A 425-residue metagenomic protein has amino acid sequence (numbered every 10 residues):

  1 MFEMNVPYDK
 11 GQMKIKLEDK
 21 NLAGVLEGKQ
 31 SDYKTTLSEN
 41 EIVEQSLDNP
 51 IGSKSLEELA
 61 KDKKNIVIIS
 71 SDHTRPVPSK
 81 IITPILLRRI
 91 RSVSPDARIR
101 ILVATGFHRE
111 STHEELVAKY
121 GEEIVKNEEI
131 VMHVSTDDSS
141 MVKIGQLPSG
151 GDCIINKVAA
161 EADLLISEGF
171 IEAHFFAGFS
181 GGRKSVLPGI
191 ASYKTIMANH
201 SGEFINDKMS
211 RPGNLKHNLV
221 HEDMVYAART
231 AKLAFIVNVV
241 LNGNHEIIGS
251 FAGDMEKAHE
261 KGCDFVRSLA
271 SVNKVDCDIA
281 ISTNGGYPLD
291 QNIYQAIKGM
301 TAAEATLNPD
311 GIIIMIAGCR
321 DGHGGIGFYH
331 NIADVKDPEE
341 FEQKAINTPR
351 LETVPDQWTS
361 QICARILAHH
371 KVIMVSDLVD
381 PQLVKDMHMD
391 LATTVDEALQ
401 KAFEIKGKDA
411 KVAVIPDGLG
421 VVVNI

Functional and structural regions predicted by a protein language model:
M1-S46: N-terminal amphipathic/basic leader segments beginning at the initiator methionine
I51-V67, R91-A97, S271-D278, T306-N308 (+1 more regions): Glycine-rich phosphate/diphosphate-binding loops that line cofactor/substrate pockets in enzymes
N65-P76, R100-G106, I281-T283: Short glycine-rich or small-residue beta-strand-to-loop segments that form or flank ligand, phosphate, metal/Fe-S
R75-D96, I297-T306: Histidine-anchored nucleotide/phosphate-binding helix
S111-F179: An acidic, phosphate/nucleotide-engaging active-site surface
E161-N244: Internal metal/ion-chelating core segments
S210-Y287: Membrane-embedded hairpin module used as a gating/binding unit in multi-pass transport and secretion proteins
A296-I297, T301-I425: C-terminal non-catalytic interaction/assembly regions of soluble proteins
